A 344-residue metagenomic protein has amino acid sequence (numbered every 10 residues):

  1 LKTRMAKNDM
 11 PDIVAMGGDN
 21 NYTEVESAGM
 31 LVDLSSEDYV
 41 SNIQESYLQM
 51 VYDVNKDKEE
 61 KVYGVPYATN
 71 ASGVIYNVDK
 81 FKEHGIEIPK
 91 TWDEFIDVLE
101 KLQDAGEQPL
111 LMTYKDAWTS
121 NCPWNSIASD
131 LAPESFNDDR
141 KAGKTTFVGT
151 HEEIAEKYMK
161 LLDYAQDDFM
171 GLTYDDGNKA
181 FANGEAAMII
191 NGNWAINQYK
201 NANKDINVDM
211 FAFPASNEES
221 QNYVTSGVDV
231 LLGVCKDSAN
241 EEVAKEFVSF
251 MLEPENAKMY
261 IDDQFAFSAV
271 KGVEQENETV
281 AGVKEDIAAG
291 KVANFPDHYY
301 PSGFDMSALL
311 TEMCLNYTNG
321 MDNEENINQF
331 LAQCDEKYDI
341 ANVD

Functional and structural regions predicted by a protein language model:
L1-Y47, D79, E83-K90, A187-M188: Extracytoplasmic "Venus flytrap"/periplasmic binding protein-like
T3-R4, P11-D12, S41-D79, Q108-M112 (+2 more regions): A structural signal for short loop-to-beta-strand junctions that line the ligand-binding cleft of periplasmic/secreted
G17-S72, I96, C122-N125, D209-F211: Hinge/lid segment of periplasmic solute-binding proteins
M30-S36, W194-Q198, V230-F304, D344: Mature extracytoplasmic/periplasmic domains
E59-Y67, S72, I96-G143, A186: Extracytoplasmic/periplasmic solute-binding protein
E60, H84, E156, D163 (+1 more regions): Extracytoplasmic/periplasmic substrate-recognition and gating elements
K82, K258, V292-D344: Conserved C-terminal helix/tail region of periplasmic/extracytoplasmic solute-binding proteins
K101-L102, K141-M170: Glycine-centered hinge/linker elements that transmit conformational signals in sensory and ligand-binding systems
